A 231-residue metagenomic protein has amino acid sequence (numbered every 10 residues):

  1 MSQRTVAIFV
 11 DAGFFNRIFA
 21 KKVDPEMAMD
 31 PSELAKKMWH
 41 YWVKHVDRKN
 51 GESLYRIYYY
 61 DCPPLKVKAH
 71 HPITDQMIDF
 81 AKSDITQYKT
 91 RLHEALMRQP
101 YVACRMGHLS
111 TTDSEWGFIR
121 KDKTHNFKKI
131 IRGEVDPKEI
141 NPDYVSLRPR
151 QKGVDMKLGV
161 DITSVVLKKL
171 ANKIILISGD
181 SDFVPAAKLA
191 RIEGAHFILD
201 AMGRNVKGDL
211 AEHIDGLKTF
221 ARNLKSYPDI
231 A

Functional and structural regions predicted by a protein language model:
M1-K129, P142, L147, H196: Domain-level signal for Mg2+-assisted phosphodiester chemistry and nucleotide/NA-binding surfaces in nucleic-acid
M106, S110-A231: Nuclease catalytic cores that cleave nucleic-acid phosphodiester bonds, predominantly acidic two-metal-ion
